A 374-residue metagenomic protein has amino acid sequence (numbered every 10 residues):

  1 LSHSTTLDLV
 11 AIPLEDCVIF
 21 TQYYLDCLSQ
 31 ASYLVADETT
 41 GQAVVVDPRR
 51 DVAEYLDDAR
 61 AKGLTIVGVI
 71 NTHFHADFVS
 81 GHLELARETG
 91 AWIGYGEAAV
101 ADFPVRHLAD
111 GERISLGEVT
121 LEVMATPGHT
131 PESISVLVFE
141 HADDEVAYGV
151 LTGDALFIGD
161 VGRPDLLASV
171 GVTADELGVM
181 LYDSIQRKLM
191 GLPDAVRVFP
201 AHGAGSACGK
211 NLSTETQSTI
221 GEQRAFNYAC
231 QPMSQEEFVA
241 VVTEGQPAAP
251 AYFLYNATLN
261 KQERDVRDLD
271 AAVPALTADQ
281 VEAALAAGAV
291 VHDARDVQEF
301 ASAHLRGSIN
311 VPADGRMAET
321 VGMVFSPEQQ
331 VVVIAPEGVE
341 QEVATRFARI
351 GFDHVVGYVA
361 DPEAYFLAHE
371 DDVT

Functional and structural regions predicted by a protein language model:
S2-C17, Q42-P48, G149-L151, E237 (+4 more regions): Metallo-beta-lactamase
I12-T65, V136-V138, D143-G153, I158-G159: Conserved beta-strand hairpin/beta-sheet module of binuclear metal-dependent hydrolase folds, prominently
V35, D47, H73, L85 (+8 more regions): Divalent metal-coordination and catalytic microenvironments
T40-G41, I66, T120, T130-Q246: Metallo-beta-lactamase
V45-V46, I66-H75, I93-A98, A125-G128 (+4 more regions): Active-site neighborhood of phospho(di)ester-bond hydrolases with catalytic His/Asp-centered motifs
P48-R49, F74, A98, T130 (+6 more regions): Active-site metal-binding loops of divalent metal-dependent hydrolases
R50-G94: Active-site metal-binding motif and surrounding structural segment of the metallo-beta-lactamase
R163-D165, G171, E222-D265, L269-D270 (+2 more regions): Rhodanese-like catalytic fold shared by cysteine-dependent sulfurtransferases and DSP/PTP-type phosphatases
